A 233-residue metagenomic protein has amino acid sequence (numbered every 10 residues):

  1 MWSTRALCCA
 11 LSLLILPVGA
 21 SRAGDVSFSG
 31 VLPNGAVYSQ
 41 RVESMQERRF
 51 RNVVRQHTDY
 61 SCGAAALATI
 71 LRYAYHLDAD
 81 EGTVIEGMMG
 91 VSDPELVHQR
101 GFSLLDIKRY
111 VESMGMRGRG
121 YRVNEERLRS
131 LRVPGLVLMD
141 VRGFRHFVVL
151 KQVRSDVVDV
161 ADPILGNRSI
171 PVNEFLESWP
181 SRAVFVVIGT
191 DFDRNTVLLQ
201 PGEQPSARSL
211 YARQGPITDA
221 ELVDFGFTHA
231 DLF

Functional and structural regions predicted by a protein language model:
W2-A6, G19-G90, E95, Y211-R213 (+1 more regions): Active-site-adjacent structural segments surrounding the nucleophilic cysteine of cysteine proteases and isopeptidases
L13-V18: Hydrophobic core
G24-Q40, S44-Q46, M88-I188, R194-T196: Conserved active-site-adjacent core of cysteine acyl-enzyme catalytic domains
V31, V53, S103, R168 (+4 more regions): Short linear sequence motifs
R182-F233: Low-complexity, Gly/Ser/Thr/Pro-rich intrinsically disordered linker/tail segments
